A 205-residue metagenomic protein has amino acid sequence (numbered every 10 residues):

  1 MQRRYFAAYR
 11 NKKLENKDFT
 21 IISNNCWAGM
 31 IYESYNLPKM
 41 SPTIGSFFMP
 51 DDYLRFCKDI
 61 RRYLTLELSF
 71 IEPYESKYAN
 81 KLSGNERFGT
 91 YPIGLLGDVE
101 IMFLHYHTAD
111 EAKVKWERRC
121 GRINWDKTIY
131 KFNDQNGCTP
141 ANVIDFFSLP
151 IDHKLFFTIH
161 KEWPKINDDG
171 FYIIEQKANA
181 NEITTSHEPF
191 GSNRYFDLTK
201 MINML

Functional and structural regions predicted by a protein language model:
M1-N16: Membrane-proximal basic amphipathic "stem/tether" segments
M1-R4, I31-Y32, K58, R62 (+1 more regions): Non-catalytic accessory regions used for complex assembly or targeting
I22-N80: Adenosine ribonucleotide-centric catalytic and binding domains
S23-N25, H105-H107, I129-N136, T158-H160: Structural motif
D51, N124-W125, I144-I173, A178: Structural alpha-beta junctions
E86-E111, W125-K127, K131: Acidic/glycine-enriched edge-of-secondary-structure segments
R118-R119, P140-F146: A short acidic, amphipathic alpha-helical/loop segment
I159-L205: Polybasic, proline/glycine-rich intrinsically disordered low-complexity segments
